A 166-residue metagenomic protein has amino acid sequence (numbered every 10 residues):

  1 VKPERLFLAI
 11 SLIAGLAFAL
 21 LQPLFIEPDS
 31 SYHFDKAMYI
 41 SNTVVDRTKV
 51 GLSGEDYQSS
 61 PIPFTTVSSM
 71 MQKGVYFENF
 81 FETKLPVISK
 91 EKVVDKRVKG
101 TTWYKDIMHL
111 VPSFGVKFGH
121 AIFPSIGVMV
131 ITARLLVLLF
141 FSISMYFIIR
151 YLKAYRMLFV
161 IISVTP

Functional and structural regions predicted by a protein language model:
V1-L16, F25: Start-transfer (signal-anchor) and selected internal transmembrane alpha helices of multi-pass inner/ER membrane
P3, L21, K96-R97: Alpha-helical hydrophobic/aromatic positions enriched in membrane-embedded helices and signal peptides
R5, P124-G127, Y146-T165: Transmembrane-helix signature of polytopic, membrane-embedded enzymes that assemble or transfer cell-envelope glycans
I13-L21, I143-R150: Residue-level signal for alpha-helical transmembrane segments in multi-pass membrane proteins
A17-S31, K49: Helix-to-loop transition at the C-terminal end of transmembrane segments
L24, Y32-N42: Extreme N-terminal leader/anchor segments
T43-I131: Interfacial juxtamembrane loops and adjacent helix segments that form the catalytic/substrate-binding surfaces
L135-I143: Membrane-embedded alpha-helical segments of multi-pass membrane proteins, especially the transmembrane helices
